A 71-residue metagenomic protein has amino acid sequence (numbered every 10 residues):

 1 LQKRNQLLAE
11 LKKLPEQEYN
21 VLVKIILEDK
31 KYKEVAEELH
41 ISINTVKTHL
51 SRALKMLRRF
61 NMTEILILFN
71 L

Functional and structural regions predicted by a protein language model:
L1, L11-E18, R59: Short helix-coil-helix linker/hinge
E16, D29-K30: Residue-level signal for the short linker/turn that defines the boundary of a DNA-recognition helix
V21-I25: A short pre-motif secondary-structure segment
K31, H40-T45: Helix-turn-helix DNA-binding motif, specifically the short coil turn and the N-cap/start of the second
H49-R52: Residues within the DNA-recognition helix of helix-turn-helix
L54-L71: C-terminal edge and immediately downstream basic/flexible tail or linker adjoining helix-turn-helix-like DNA-binding
